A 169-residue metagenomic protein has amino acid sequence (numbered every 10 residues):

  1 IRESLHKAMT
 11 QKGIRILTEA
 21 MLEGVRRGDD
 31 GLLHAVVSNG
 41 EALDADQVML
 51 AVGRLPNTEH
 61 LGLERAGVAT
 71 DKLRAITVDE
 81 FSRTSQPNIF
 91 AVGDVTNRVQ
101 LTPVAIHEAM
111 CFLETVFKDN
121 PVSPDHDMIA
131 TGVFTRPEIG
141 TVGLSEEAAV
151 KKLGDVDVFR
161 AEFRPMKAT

Functional and structural regions predicted by a protein language model:
I1-H34, S38-N39, R98-I106, E114-A148: Rossmann-like dinucleotide-binding cores of NAD(P)H-dependent redox enzymes
I14, V68, G154: Short phosphate-binding/catalytic loops that engage adenosine nucleotides
R15-L17, F90, D157-F159: General small-molecule cofactor/ligand-binding pocket signal
E19, L73, F159-A161: Conserved beta-strand termini and adjacent loop/short-helix elements that scaffold enzyme active sites in alpha/beta
L22, G28, S82, V95 (+1 more regions): Short, solvent-exposed coil/turn elements at secondary-structure transition points
R26, G140-T169: Structured beta-strand/loop patches that form or line metal/cofactor-binding pockets in enzymes
A42-N120: FAD-site-proximal beta/loop scaffold in flavoenzymes
M49-R54, D94-V95, A130-E138, E162-P165: Glycine-rich beta-alpha junction loops
